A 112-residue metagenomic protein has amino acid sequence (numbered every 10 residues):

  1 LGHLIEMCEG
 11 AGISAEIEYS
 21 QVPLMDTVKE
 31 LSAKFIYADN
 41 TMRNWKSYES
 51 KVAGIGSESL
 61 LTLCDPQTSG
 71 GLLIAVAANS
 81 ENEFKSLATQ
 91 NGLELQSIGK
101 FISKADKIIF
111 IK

Functional and structural regions predicted by a protein language model:
L1-K112: Glycine-/charge-enriched secondary-structure boundary and capping motifs
